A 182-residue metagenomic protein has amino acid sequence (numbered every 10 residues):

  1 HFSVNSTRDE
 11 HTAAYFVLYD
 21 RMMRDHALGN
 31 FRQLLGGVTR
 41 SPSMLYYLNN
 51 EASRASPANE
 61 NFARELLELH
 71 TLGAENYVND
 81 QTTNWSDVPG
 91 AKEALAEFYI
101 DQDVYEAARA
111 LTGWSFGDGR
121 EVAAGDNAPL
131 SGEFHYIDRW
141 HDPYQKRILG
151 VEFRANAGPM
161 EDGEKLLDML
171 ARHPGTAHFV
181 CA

Functional and structural regions predicted by a protein language model:
F2-N5: Short, contiguous, well-structured surface segments enriched in hydrophobic/aromatic residues
H11-A182: Active-site substrate-binding loop specific to GH73 endo-beta-N-acetylglucosaminidase modules in bacterial autolysins
